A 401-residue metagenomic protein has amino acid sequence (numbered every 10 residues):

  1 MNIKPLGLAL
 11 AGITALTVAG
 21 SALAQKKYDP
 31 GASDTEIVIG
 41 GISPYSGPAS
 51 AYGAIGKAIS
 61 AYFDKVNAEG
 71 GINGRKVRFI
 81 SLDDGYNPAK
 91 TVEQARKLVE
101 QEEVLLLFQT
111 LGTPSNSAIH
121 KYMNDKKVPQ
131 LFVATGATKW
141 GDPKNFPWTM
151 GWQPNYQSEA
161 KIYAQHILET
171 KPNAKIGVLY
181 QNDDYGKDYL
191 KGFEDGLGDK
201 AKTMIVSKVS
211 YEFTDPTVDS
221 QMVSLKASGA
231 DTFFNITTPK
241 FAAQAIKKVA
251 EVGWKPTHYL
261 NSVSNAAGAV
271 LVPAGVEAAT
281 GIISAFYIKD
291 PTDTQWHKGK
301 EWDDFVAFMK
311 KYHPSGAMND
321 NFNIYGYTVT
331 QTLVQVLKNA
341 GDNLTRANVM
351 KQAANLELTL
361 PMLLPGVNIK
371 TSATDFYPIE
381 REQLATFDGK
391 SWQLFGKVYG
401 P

Functional and structural regions predicted by a protein language model:
A19-S21: N-terminal signal peptide c-region/cleavage motif recognized by signal peptidases
A24-G41, A68-K76, L168-K175, N343: Immediate post-signal peptide segment of exported/extracytoplasmic ligand-binding proteins
Q25-Y28, E36, A51-K57, E69-D142 (+3 more regions): Beta-alpha junction/loop-to-helix N-cap segments that form part of ligand/metal-binding clefts
K27-S60, L82-A89, L111-G112, L179-D188 (+3 more regions): Extracytoplasmic "Venus flytrap"
A89-E93, T138-G141, F146-V252, Q295-W296: Extracellular/periplasmic Venus flytrap/periplasmic-binding protein
L98-L111, L131-V133, I176-Y180, G229-T238 (+3 more regions): Periplasmic-binding protein-like
V249-Y325, V398-G400: Extracellular/periplasmic periplasmic-binding protein-like sensory domains
K311, G316-I324, V334-W392: Segments of small-molecule ligand-sensing domains
